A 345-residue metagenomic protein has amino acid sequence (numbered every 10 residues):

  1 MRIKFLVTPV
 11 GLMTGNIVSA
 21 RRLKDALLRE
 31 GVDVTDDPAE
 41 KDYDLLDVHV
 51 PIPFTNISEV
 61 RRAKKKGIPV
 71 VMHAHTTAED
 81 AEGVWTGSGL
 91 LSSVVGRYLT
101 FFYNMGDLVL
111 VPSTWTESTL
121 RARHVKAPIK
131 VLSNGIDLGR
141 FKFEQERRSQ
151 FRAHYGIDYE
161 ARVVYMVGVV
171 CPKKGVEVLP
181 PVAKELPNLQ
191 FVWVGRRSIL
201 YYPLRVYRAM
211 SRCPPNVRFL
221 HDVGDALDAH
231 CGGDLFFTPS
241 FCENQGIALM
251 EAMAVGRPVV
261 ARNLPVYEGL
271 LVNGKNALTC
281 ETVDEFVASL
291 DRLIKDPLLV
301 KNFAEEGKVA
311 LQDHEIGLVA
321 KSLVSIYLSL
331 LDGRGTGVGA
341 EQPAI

Functional and structural regions predicted by a protein language model:
L90-V109: Membrane-proximal helix-turn-helix segments that form the acceptor-binding/catalytic region of lipid-linked
W115, G135: Carbohydrate-associated surface elements
D158-K174, P180-K184, V192: Conserved donor-binding/catalytic core segment of Leloir-type glycosyltransferases
V167, Q190-L204: Glycosyltransferase donor-sugar binding loop
L204-V223: Nucleotide-activated donor-binding/catalytic signature segment of Leloir-type glycosyltransferases, i.e., the conserved
F241: Aromatic "clamp/platform" in nucleotide-sugar-dependent glycosyltransferases that forms part of the donor/acceptor
P258-A261: Short hydrophobic beta-strand element within catalytic cores of glycosyltransferases and related nucleotide-activated
N273-D284, R292-L298, Q312: Conserved acidic donor-binding segment of nucleotide-sugar-dependent glycosyltransferases
